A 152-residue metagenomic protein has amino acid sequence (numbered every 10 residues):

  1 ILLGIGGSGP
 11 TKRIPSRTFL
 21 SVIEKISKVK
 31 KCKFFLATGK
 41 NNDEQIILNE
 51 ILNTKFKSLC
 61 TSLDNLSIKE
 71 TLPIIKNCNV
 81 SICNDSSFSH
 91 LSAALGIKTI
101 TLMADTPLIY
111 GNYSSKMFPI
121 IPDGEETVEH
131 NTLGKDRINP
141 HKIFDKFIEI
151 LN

Functional and structural regions predicted by a protein language model:
I1, F34-L36, I120, F147: Hydrophobic beta-strand residues in large extracellular and virion-surface proteins
I1-P10: Conserved donor-binding/catalytic core segment of Leloir-type glycosyltransferases
G4, L63, I121: Residue-level detector of conserved, well-ordered beta-strand and adjacent loop positions that form binding/recognition
T11, L63, T132-K135: Pocket-edge positions in alpha/beta enzyme catalytic cores
T11-R17: Hinge/beta->alpha junction and helix N-cap segments in small-molecule ligand-binding domains
T18-A104: Donor-binding and catalytic core of enzymes assembling or modifying cell-surface/extracellular glycoconjugates
H90-N152: Nucleotide-sugar donor-binding patch of glycosyltransferase catalytic domains
